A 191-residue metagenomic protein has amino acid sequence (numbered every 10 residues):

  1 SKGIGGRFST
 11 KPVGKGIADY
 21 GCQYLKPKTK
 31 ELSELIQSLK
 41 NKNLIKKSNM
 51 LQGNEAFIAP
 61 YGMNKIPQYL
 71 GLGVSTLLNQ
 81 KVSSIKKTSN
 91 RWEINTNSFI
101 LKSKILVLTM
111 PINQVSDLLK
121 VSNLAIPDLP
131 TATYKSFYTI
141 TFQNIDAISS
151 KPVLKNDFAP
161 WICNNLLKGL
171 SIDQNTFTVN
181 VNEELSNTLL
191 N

Functional and structural regions predicted by a protein language model:
S1-G14: Glycine-rich FAD pyrophosphate-binding loop
G5, I100-S150: Central helical "cap/lid" subdomain
K15-A18, E31-E55, N79, P130-Y134: A short alpha-helix-loop-beta-strand transition element characteristic of N-terminal alpha/beta dinucleotide-binding
Y24-K30, N49-Y69, L189-N191: Short beta-strand to alpha-helix junction loop
L25, L70, V107-T109, F142 (+1 more regions): Generic structural signal for small/hydrophobic residues in well-ordered secondary structure, especially within
L70-L77: A structural motif corresponding to the C-terminal end of an alpha-helix and its immediate exit/capping segment
L78-E93: A conserved short coil-to-beta-strand element within the FAD-binding core of flavoproteins
T141, A147-L189: Active-site substrate-recognition segment that forms the wall of the catalytic cavity or substrate channel
